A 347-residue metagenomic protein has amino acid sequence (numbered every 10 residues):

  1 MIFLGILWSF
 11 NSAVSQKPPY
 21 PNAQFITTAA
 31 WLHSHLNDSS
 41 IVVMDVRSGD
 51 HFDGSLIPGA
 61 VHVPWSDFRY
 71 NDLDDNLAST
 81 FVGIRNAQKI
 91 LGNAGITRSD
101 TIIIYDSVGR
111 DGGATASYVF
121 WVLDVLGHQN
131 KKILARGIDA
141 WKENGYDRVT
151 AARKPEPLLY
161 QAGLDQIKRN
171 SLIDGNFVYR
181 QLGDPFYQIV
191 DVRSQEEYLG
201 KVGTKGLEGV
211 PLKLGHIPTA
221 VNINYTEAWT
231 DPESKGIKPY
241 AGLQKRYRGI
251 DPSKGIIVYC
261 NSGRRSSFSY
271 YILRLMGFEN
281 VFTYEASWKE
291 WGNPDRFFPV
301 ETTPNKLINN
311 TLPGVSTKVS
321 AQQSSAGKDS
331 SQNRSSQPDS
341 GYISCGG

Functional and structural regions predicted by a protein language model:
M1-S9: Bacterial N-terminal signal peptides
N11-S15: Sec/Tat signal peptide C-region and signal peptidase I cleavage site
Q16-V42, G49-Q188, V192, E196-G347: Rhodanese-like catalytic fold shared by cysteine-dependent sulfurtransferases and DSP/PTP-type phosphatases
